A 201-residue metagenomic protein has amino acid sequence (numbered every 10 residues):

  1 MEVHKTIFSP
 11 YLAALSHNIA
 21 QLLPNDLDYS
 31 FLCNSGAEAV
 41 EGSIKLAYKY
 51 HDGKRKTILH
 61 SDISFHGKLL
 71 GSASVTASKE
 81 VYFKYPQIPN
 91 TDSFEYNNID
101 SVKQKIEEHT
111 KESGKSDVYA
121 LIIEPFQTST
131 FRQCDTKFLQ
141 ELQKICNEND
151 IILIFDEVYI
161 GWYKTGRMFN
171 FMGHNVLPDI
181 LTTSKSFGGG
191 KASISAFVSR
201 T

Functional and structural regions predicted by a protein language model:
M1-A13: A glycine-/small-polar-enriched, mobile loop at the entrance of the PLP active site in fold-type I
S16-A120: PLP-dependent aspartate aminotransferase-fold enzymes
A20, L139-N147: Surface-exposed amphipathic alpha-helices with a cationic face
G42-K45, L69-V75, Y163-M168, A192-S199: Short acidic, glycine/serine/threonine-rich loops at helix termini
R55, N149-I151: A short helix->loop->beta-strand "cap" motif at the edges of active sites that frequently abuts
L70-G71, N175-T201: Active-site PLP attachment segment
I122-T136, I151-H174, S186: Conserved PLP phosphate-binding loop immediately N-terminal to the Schiff-base lysine helix in PLP-dependent enzymes
